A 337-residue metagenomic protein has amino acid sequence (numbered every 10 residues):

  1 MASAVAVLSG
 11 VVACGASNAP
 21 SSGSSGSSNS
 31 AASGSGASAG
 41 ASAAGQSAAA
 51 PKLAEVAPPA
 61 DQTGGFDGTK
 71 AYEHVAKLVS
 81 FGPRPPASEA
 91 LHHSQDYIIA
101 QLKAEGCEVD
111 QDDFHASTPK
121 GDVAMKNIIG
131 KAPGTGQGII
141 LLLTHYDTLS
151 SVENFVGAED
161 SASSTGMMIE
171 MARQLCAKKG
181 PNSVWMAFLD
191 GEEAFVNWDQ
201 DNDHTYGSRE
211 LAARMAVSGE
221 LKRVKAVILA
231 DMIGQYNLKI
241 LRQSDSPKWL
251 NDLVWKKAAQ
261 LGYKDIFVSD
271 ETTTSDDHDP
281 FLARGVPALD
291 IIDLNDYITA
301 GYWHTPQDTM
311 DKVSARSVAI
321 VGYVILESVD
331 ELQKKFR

Functional and structural regions predicted by a protein language model:
G10-A13: C-terminal motif of bacterial Sec signal peptides marking the signal peptidase cleavage site
G15-N18: Bacterial signal peptide processing site
P20-A49: Ser/Thr-rich, Pro/Gly/Ala-heavy low-complexity intrinsically disordered linkers and tails of secreted extracellular
A49-H92, E105, I298-T309, Q333: N-terminal capping segment at the start of a domain
Q62-G65, H115-S117, A226, I233-R337: Active-site-adjacent substrate-binding region of metalloamidase/peptidase-like peptide-processing proteins
K70-K77, H93-A104, V109, S163-E170 (+8 more regions): Extracytoplasmic/secreted proteins, especially bacterial periplasmic and envelope-associated proteins
E73-T135: A non-catalytic alpha/beta surface segment that caps or lines the substrate-entry region of metallo-dependent hydrolase
S150-K257, L261-D265, D270-T273, H278: Acidic/histidine-rich catalytic neighborhood of metal-dependent amide-processing enzymes
